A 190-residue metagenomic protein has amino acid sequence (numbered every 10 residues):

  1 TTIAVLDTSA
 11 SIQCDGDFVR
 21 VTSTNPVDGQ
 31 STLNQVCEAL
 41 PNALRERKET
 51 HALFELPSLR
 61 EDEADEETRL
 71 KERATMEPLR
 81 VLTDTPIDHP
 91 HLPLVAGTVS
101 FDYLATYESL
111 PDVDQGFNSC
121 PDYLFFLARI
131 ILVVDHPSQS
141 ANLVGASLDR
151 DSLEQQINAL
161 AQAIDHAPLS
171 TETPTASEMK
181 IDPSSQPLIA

Functional and structural regions predicted by a protein language model:
T1-E66, T98-A190: Extended accessory regions or peripheral subdomains of proteins
A52-R73, L79-H89: Broad phosphate/nucleotide-binding scaffolds in NTP-utilizing and phosphate-metabolizing enzymes
T75-D84, S109-F117: Short acidic (Asp/Glu) patches
P86-D102: C-terminal interaction segments
